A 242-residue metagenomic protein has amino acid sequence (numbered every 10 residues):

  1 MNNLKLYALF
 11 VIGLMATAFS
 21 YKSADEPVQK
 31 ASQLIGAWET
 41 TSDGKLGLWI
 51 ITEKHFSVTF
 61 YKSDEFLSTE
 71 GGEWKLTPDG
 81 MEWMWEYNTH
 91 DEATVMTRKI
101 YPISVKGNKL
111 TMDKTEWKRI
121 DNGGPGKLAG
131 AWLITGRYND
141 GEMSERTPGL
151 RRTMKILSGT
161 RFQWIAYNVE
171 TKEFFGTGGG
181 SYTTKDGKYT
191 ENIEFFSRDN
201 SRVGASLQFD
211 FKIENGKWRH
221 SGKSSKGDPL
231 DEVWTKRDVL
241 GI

Functional and structural regions predicted by a protein language model:
M1-A8: Bacterial N-terminal signal peptides that target proteins for export
L9-A18: Bacterial N-terminal signal peptides
T17-P78, E82-T177, K188-I242: Lipid interaction determinants
G179-T183: Beta-propeller blade signature
